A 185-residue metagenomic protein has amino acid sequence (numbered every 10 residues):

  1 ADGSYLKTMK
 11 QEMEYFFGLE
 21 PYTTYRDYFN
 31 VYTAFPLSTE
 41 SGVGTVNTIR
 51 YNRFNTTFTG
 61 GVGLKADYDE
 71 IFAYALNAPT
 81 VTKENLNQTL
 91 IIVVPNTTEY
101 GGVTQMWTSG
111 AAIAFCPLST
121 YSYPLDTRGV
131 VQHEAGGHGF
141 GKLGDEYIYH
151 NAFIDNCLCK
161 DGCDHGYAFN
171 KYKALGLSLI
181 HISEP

Functional and structural regions predicted by a protein language model:
A1-N87, N96-G101, Y121: Propeptide-to-catalytic entry region of secreted or membrane-anchored zinc metalloproteases
D2, S41-V43, Y100-A114, F140 (+1 more regions): Extracytoplasmic/secreted cell-surface and envelope-processing proteins
N30-T33, L90-V94, V131, H138-G141: Structural recognition of the beta-strand scaffold that forms the well-ordered cores of secreted hydrolase catalytic
L90-V93, A112-F115, H181: Ordered hydrophobic segments in well-structured contexts
G110-A135: Short pre-active-site segment immediately N-terminal to the catalytic Zn-binding motif
A135-A152: Catalytic Zn2+-binding segment of zinc metalloproteases
D155-S178: Surface-exposed intrinsically disordered loops and tails
S178-P185: Residue-level detector of conserved catalytic or cofactor/ligand-binding positions in enzyme active sites
